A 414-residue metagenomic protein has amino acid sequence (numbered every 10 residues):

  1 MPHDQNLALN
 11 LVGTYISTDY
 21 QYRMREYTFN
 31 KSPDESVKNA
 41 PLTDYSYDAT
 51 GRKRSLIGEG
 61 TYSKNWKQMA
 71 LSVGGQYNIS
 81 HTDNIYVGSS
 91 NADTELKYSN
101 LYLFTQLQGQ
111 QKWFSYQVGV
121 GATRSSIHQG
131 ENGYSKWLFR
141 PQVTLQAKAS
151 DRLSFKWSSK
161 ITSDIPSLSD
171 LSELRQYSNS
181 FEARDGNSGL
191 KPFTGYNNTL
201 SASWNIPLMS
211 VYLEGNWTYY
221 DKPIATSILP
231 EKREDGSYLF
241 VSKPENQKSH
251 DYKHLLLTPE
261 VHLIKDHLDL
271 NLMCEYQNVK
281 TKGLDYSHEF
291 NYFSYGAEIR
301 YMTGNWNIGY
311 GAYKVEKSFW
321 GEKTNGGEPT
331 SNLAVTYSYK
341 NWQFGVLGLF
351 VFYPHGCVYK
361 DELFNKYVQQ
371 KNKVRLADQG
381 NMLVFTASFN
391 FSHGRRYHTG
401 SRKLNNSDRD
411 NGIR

Functional and structural regions predicted by a protein language model:
M1-N132, K148, L213, D251-M273: Face-selective signature of the C-terminal outer-membrane beta-barrel domain
G13-D19, W66, Y77-D83, Q111-W113 (+11 more regions): Transmembrane beta-strands of outer-membrane beta-barrel pores
Y20-N39, D83-N91, H128-W137, L168-Q176 (+7 more regions): Outer-membrane beta-barrel translocator domains and adjoining extracellular loop/strand segments of Gram-negative
A40-I57, L96, Y102, N187 (+5 more regions): Outer membrane beta-barrel strand-and-loop segments of large Gram-negative receptors, especially TonB-dependent
D48-R54, N91-S99, E131-L138, S178 (+5 more regions): Replace "Gram-negative outer membrane beta-barrel proteins" with "bacterial and organellar outer membrane beta-barrel
D151-L153, S163-E214, Y219-D221, F240-K253 (+1 more regions): Outer-membrane beta-barrel signature, preferentially recognizing the C-terminal barrel domain of Gram-negative
S163, Y220, Y339-R414: C-terminal beta-signal and adjacent terminal beta-strands/loops of Gram-negative outer-membrane beta-barrel proteins
C274-T281, E289-S338, G345-K371: C-terminal beta-barrel architecture of Gram-negative outer-membrane proteins
